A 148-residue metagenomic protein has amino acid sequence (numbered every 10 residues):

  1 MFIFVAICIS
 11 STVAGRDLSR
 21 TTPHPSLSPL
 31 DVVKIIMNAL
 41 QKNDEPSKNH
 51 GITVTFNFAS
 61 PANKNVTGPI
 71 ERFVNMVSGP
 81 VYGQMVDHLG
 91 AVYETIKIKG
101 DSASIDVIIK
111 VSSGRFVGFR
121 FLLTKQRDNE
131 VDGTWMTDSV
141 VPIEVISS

Functional and structural regions predicted by a protein language model:
M1-C8: Bacterial N-terminal signal peptides
C8-G15: N-terminal signal peptide
G15-I35: Short N-terminal segments immediately surrounding and downstream of signal-peptide cleavage
R16-T21, E71, H88, V145: N-terminal plastid-targeting presequences
T21-S28, N43-K48, N65-G68, V111: Extracytoplasmic/periplasmic, Sec-exported soluble proteins
S28-D44, V54, F58: Short, aromatic-enriched amphipathic alpha-helices that serve as compact interaction elements
P46-G100: Short solvent-exposed beta->alpha transition segments
T95-S148: Exposed beta-sheet edge and beta->alpha loop/turn motif
